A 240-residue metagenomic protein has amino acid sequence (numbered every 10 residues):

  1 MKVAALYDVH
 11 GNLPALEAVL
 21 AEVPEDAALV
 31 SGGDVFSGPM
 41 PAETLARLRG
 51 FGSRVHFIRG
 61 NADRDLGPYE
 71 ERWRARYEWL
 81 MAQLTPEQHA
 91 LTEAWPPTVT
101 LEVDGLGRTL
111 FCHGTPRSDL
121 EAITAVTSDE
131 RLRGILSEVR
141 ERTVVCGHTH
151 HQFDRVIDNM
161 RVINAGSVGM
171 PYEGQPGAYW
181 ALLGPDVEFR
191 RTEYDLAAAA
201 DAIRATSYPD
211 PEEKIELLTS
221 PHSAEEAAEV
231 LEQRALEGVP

Functional and structural regions predicted by a protein language model:
M1-A4, T100-L110, I157-R161: Beta-strand-turn-beta hairpins that frame and shape the catalytic cleft of phosphate-ester-processing enzymes
K2-E93: Core catalytic region of metal-dependent phosphoesterases/phosphodiesterases, especially metallo-beta-lactamase-like
L6-Y7, L29-D34, H56-N61, F111-C112 (+2 more regions): Active-site neighborhood of phospho(di)ester-bond hydrolases with catalytic His/Asp-centered motifs
H10-A15, S37-P39, A62-P68, D119 (+2 more regions): Active-site environment of divalent metal-dependent phosphoester hydrolases
E70-R76, L80, G107-V139, P171: Active-site-proximal segments of metal-dependent phosphoesterases and phosphodiesterases across multiple
L84, L106, G114-T127, A200-D201 (+1 more regions): Active-site-proximal loop/helix segment associated with metal-binding centers of metalloenzymes
V126-V168, A178-W180: Anionic-ligand binding region
V156-P240: Acidic, His/Gly-rich catalytic cores of divalent-metal-dependent hydrolytic chemistry
